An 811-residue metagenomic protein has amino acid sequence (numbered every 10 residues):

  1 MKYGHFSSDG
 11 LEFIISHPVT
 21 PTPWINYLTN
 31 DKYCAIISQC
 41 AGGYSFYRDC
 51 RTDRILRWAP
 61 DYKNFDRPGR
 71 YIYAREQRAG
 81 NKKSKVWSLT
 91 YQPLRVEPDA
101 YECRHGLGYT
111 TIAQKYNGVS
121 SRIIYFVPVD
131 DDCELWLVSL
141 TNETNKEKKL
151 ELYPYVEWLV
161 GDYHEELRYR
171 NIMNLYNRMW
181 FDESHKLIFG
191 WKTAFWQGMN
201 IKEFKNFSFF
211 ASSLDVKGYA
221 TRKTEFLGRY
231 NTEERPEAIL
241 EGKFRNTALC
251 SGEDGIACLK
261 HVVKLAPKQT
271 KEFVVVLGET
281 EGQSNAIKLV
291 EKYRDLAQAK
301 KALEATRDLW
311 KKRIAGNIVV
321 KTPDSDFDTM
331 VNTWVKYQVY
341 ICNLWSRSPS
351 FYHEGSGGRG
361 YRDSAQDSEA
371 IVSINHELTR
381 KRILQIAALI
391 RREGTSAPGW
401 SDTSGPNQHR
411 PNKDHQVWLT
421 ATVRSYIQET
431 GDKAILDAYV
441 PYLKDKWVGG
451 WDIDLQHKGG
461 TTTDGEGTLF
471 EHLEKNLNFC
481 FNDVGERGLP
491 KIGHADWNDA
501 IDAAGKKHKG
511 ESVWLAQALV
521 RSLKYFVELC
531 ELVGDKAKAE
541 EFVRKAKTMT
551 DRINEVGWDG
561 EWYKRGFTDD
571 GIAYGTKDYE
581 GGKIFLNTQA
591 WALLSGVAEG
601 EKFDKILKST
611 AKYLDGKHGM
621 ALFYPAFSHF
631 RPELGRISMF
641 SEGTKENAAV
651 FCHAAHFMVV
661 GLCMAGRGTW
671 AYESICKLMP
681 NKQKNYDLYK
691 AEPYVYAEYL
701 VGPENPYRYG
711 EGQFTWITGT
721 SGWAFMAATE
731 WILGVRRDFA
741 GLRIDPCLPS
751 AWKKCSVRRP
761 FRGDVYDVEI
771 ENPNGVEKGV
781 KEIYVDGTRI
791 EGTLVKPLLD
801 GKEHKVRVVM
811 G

Functional and structural regions predicted by a protein language model:
M1-S364, E377, R382-L389, S425-T430 (+6 more regions): Anionic coordination/interaction segments
E143, E147, Q283-S284, E429-A438 (+2 more regions): Inter-helical turn/loop segments and adjacent helix faces that build the functional surface of alpha-helical bundle
Y155, R170, A397-P398, A518-G635 (+2 more regions): Catalytic cores of carbohydrate-active enzymes
N317-V320, D324-F327, Q338-W345, S350 (+4 more regions): Aromatic-lined, polymer-binding surfaces characteristic of secreted/periplasmic polysaccharide-degrading enzymes
F351-G358, A397-Q416, L443-D464, P490-E511 (+3 more regions): Carbohydrate-binding/catalytic loop surfaces
S368-G488, S512-A516, V520, A649-A671 (+3 more regions): Aromatic-rich carbohydrate-recognition surfaces in CAZymes
R737-V768: Surface beta-strand/loop "capping" patches
Y784-T788: Short strand-turn-strand beta-turns centered on an Asx-Gly dipeptide
